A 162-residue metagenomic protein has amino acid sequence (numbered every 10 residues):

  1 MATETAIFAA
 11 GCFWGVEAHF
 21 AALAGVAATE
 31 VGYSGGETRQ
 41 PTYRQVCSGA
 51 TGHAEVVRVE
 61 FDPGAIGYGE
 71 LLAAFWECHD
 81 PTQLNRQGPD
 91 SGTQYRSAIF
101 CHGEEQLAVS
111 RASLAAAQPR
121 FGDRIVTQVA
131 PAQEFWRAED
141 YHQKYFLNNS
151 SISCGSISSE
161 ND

Functional and structural regions predicted by a protein language model:
M1-D162: Flexible coil/turn and secondary-structure edge motifs
